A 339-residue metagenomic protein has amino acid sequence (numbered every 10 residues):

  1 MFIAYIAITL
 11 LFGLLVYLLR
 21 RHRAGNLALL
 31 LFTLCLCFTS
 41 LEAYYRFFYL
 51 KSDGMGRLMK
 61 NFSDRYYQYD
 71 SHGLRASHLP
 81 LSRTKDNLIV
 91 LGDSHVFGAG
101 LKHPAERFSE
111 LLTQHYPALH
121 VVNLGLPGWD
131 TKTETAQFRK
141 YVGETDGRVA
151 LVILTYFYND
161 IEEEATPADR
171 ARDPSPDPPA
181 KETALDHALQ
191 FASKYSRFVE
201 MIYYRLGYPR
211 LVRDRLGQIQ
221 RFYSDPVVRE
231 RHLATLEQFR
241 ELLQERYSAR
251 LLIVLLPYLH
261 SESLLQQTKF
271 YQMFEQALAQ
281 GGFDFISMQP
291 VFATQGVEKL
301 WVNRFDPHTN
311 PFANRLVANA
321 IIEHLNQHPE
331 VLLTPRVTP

Functional and structural regions predicted by a protein language model:
M1-V16: Membrane-embedded alpha-helical segments of integral membrane proteins
A24-Y45: Internal/C-terminal transmembrane anchor helices
L41-Y116, V122-N123, F292-G296, R304 (+1 more regions): Membrane/wall-proximal cationic-aromatic binding patches
A99-A180: Conserved SGNH/GDSL esterase-like catalytic core that processes O-acyl groups on lipids and polysaccharides
T131, T135, R229, L233 (+1 more regions): Short, amphipathic alpha-helical "lid/cap" segments that border enzyme active or binding sites
Y158-E275, M288-T294, E298-K299, N303 (+1 more regions): Serine-dependent acyl-ester chemistry module
D284, R304-P339: Histidine-centered active-site loop/cap adjacent to the catalytic His in serine esterases/O-acetyl transfer systems
